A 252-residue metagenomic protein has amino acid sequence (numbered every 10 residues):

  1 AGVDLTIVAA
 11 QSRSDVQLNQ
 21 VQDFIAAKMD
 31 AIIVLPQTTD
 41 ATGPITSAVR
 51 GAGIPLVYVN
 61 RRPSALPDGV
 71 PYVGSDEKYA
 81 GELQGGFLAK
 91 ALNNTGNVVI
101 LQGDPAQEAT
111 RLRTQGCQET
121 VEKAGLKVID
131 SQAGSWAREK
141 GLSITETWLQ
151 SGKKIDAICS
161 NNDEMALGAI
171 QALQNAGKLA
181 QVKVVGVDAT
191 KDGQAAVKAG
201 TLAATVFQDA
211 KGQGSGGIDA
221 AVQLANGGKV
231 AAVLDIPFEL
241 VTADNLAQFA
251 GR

Functional and structural regions predicted by a protein language model:
A1-R252: A residue-level marker of the well-folded mature domains of exported/periplasmic proteins
